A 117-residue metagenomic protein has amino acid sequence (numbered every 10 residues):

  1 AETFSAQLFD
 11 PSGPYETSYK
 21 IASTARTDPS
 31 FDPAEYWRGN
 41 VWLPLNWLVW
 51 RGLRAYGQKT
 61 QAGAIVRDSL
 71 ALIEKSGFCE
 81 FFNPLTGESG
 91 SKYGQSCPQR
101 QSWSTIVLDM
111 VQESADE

Functional and structural regions predicted by a protein language model:
A1-P11, G57-L72: Extended, well-ordered alpha-helical scaffold segments
A1-V41, K75-E117: Extended glycan-interaction surfaces of carbohydrate-active proteins
W42-N46: Generic helix N-cap/helix-start motif at coil->alpha-helix transitions
W47, R51, G63, R67-A71 (+1 more regions): A generic structural signal for well-ordered alpha-helical surface patches
W47-K59, V107-D116: Well-ordered alpha-helical scaffold segments within catalytic/enzyme domains
